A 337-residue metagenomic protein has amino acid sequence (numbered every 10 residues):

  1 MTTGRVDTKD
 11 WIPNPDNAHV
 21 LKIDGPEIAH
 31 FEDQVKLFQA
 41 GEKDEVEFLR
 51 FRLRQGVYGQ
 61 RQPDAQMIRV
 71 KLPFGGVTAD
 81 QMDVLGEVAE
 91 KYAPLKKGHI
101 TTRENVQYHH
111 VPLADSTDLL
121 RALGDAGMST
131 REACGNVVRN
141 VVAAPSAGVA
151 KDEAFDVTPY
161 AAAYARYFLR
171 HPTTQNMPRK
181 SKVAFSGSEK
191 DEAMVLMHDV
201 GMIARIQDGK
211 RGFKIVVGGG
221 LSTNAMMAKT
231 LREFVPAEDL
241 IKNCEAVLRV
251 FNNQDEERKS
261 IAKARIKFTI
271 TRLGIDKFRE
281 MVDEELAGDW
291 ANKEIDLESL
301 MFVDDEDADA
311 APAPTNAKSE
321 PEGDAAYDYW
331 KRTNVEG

Functional and structural regions predicted by a protein language model:
M1-G337: Peripheral terminal and linker regions in Fe-S/redox and tRNA-modifying enzymes
